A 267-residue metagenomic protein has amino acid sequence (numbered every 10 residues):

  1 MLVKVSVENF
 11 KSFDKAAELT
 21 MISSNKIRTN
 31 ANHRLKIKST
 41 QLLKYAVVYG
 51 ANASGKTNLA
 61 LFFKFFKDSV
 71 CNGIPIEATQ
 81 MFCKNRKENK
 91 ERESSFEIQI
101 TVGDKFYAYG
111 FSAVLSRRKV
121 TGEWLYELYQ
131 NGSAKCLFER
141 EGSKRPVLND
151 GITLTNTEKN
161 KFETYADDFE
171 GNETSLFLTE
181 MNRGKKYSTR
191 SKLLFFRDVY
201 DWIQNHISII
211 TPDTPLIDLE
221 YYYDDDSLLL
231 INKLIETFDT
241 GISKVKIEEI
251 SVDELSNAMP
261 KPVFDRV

Functional and structural regions predicted by a protein language model:
M1-F65: Pre-Walker A-like glycine/lysine-rich segment at the N-terminus of P-loop NTPase domains
E8-F10, Q99-T101, Y126-L128: A generic structural motif
K11, S23, N52, I100-D104 (+2 more regions): Short, flexible loop/turn elements at secondary-structure junctions
F13-K15, G103-Y107, G132-A134: Short acidic/polar mixed-charge low-complexity motifs
F65-E77: Post-Walker A helix-loop "phosphate-sensing" segment adjacent to the P-loop in P-loop NTPases
P75-E93, E97: Well-ordered mid-protein domain cores that form the structural environment of catalytic cofactors
N89-S112, V120-E123: Conserved amphipathic alpha-helical "coupling/scaffold" segments that transmit conformational changes between domains
A108-V263: Electropositive, glycine-dotted interaction segments that contact anionic polymers or phosphate-rich ligands
